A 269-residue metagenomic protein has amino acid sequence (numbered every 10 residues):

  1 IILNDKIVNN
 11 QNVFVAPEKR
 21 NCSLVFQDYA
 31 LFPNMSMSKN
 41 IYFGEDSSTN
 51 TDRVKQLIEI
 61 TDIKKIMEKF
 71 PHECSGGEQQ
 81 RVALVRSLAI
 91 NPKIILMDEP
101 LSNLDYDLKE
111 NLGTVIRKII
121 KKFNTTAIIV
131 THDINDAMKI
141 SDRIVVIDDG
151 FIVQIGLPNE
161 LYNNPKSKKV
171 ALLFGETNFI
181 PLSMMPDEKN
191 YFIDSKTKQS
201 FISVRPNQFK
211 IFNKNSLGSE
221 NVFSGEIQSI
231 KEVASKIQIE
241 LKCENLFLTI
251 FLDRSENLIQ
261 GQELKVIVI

Functional and structural regions predicted by a protein language model:
I2-N21: ABC ATPase NBD Q-loop/coupling interface
N4, D28, D148-D149: Residue-level recognition of short loop/turn positions
Q11, L161, L173, F212: Residues that scaffold the ATP/ADP-binding catalytic core of kinase and kinase-like folds
N12, K19, F26-A30, M35 (+2 more regions): ABC ATPase nucleotide-binding domain signature
N21-S23, S36-K169: ABC ATPase nucleotide-binding domains
Y162-M185, F201-S203, I267: C-terminal boundary and immediately downstream tail of ABC-type ATPase nucleotide-binding domains
T177, E188-I269: Non-catalytic connector elements of ABC transporters
